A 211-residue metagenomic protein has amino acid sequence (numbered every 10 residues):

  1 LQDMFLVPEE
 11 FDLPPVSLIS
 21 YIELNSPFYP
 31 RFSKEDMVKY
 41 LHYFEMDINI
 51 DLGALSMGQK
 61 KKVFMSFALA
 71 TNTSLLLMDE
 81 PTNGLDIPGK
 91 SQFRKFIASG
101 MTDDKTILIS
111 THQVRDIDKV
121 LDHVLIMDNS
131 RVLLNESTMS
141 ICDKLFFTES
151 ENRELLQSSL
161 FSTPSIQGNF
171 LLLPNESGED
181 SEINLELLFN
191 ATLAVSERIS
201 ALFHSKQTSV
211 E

Functional and structural regions predicted by a protein language model:
Q2-V63: ABC-family P-loop ATPase nucleotide-binding domains
F11-L13, N83, E176: Short histidine/acidic/glycine/proline-rich micro-motifs that form metal- and phosphate-coordinating active-site loops
N72: Conserved catalytic motifs of ABC-family nucleotide-binding domains
L76-E80, L85: Catalytic Walker B motif of ABC-type/P-loop ATPase nucleotide-binding domains
I87-G89: Helix N-cap at the start of a conserved alpha-helix in ABC-type nucleotide-binding domains
Q92-L108, H112-L172: ABC transporter nucleotide-binding domain
M139-E211: ABC ATPase nucleotide-binding domains
